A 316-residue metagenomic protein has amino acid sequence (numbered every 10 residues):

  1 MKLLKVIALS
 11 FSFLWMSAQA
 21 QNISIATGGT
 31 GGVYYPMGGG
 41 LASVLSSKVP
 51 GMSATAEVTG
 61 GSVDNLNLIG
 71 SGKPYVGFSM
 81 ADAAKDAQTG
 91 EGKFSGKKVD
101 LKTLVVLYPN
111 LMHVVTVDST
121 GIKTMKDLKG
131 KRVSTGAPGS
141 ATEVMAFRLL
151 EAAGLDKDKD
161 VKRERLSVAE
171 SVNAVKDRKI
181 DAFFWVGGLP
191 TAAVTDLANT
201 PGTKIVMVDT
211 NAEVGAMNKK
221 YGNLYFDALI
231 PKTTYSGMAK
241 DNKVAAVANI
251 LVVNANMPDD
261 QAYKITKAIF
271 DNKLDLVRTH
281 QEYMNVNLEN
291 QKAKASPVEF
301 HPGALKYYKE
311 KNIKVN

Functional and structural regions predicted by a protein language model:
K2-L9, M16: Sec-dependent signal peptide recognition, specifically the positively charged N-region followed immediately by
L14-A20: Sec/Tat signal peptide C-region and signal peptidase I cleavage site
Q21-A137, F147, M207: Short, glycine-/small- and polar/acidic-enriched structural segments that line small-molecule recognition paths
N22, S46-T59, E151-L166, K179-A182 (+2 more regions): A local structural motif
V33-G40, V44, D64, L68 (+15 more regions): Extracytoplasmic/secreted proteins, especially bacterial periplasmic and envelope-associated proteins
A81-D82, G90-K93, D118-T120, K157-V252 (+1 more regions): Pocket-lining segment of extracytoplasmic ligand-binding domains
K131-R148, L224-N285, N290-K292: Ligand-binding clefts/hinges and TM-proximal coupling segments of bilobed small-molecule sensing domains
E170, G187-D209, N218-G222, M257-N316: An extracytoplasmic/periplasmic, membrane-proximal ligand-sensing/linker region
